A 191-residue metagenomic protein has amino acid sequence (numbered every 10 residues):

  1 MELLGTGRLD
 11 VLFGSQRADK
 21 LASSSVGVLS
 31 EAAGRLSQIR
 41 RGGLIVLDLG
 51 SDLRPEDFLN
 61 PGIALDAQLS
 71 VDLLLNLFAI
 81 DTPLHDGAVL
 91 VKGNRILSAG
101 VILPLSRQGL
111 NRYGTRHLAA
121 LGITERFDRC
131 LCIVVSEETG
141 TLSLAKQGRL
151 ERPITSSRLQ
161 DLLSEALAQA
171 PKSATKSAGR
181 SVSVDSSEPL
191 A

Functional and structural regions predicted by a protein language model:
M1-A191: Divalent-cation
